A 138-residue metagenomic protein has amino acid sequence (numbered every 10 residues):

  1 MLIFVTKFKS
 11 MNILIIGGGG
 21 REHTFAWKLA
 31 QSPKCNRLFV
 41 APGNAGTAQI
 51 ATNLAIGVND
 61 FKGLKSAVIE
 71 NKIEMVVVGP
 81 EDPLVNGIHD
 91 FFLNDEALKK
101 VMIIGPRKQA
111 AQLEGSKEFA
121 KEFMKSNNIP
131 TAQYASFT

Functional and structural regions predicted by a protein language model:
F8-Q109, F119: ATP-binding N-terminal substructure of ATP-dependent carboxylate-amine bond-forming enzymes
L98-T138: A conserved helix-loop-beta module that forms one wall/lid of the active-site cleft in ATP-utilizing catalytic domains
